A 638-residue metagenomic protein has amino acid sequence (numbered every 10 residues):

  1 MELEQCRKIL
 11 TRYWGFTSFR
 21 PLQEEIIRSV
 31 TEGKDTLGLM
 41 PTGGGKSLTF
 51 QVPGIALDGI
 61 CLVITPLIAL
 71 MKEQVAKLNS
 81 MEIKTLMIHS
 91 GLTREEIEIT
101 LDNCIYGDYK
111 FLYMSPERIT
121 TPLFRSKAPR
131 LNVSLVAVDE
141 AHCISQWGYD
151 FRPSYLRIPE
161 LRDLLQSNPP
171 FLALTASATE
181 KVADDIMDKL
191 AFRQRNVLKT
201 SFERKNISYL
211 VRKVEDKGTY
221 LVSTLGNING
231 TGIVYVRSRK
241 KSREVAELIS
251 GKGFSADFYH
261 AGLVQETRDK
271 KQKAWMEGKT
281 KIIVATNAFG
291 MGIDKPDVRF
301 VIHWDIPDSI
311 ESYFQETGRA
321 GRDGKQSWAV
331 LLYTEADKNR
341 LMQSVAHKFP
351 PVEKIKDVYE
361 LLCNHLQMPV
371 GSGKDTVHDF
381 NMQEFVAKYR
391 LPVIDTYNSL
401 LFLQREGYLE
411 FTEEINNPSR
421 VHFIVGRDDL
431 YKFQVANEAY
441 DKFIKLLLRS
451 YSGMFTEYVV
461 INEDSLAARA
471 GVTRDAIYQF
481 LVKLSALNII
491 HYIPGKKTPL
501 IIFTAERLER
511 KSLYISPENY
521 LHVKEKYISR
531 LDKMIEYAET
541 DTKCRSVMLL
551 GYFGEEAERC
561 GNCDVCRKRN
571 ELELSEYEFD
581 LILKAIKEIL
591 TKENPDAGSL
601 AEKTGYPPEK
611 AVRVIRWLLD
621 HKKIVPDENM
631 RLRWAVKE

Functional and structural regions predicted by a protein language model:
M1-Q5, Y577, K637-E638: Short, Lys/Arg-enriched, disordered terminal segments
L3-Y13, T17-P21, E25-S47, G54-L57 (+3 more regions): Helicase motor core with emphasis on the C-terminal RecA-like subdomain
V298, I302, I306-Q315, G321-V636: C-terminal accessory region of SF2 helicases/translocases
